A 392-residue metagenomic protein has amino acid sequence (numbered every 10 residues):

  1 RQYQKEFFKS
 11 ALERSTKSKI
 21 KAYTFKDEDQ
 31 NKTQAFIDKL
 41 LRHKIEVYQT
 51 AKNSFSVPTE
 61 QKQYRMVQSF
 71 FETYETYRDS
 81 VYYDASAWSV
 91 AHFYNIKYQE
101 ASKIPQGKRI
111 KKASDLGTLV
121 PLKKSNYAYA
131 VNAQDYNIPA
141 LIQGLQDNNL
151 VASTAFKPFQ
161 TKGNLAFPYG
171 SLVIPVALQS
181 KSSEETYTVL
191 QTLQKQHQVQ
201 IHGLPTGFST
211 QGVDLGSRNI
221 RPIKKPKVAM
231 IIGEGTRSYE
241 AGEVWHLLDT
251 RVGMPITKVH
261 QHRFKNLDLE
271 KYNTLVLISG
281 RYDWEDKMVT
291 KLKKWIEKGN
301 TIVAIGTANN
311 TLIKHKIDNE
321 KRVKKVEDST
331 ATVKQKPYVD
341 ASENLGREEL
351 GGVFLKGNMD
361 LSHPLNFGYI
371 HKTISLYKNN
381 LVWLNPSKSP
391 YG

Functional and structural regions predicted by a protein language model:
R1-Y391: Intrinsic-disorder/low-complexity accessory segments
